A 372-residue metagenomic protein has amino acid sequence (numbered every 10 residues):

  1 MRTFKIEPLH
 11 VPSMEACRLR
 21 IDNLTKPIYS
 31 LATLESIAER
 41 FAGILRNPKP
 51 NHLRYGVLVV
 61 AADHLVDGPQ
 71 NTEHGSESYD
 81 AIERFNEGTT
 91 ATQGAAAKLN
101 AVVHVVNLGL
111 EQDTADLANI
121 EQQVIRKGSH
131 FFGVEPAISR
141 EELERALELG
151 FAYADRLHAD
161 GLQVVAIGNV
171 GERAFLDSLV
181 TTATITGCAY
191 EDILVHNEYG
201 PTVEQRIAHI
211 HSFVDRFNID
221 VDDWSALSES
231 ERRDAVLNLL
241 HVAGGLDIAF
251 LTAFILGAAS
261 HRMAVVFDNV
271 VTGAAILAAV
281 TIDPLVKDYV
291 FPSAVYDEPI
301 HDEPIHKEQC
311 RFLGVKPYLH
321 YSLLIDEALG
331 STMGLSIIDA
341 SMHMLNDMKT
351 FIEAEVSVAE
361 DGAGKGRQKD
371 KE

Functional and structural regions predicted by a protein language model:
M1-E372: N-terminal loops that bind phosphate or other acidic moieties and the adjacent beta-alpha structural core
